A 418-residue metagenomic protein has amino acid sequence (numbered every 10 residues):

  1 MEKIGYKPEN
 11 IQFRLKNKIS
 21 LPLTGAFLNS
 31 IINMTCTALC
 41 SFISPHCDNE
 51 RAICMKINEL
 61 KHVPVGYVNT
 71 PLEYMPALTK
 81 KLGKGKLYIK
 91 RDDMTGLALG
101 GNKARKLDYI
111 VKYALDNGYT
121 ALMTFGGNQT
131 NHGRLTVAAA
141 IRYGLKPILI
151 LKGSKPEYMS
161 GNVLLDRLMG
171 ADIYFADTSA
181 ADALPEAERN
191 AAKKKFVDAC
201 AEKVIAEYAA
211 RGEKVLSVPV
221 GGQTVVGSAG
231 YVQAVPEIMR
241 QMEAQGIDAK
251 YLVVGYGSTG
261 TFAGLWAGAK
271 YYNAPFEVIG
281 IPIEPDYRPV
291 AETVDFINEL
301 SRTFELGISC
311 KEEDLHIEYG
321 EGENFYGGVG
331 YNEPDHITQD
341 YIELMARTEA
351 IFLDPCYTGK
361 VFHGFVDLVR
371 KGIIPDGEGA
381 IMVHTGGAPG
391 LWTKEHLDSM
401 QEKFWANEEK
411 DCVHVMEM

Functional and structural regions predicted by a protein language model:
R14, L28-S30: Short hydrophobic targeting helices and cationic amphipathic motifs that mediate membrane/organellar targeting
I31, C36, F42-S44, D48-M418: PLP-dependent amino-acid enzyme catalytic core
